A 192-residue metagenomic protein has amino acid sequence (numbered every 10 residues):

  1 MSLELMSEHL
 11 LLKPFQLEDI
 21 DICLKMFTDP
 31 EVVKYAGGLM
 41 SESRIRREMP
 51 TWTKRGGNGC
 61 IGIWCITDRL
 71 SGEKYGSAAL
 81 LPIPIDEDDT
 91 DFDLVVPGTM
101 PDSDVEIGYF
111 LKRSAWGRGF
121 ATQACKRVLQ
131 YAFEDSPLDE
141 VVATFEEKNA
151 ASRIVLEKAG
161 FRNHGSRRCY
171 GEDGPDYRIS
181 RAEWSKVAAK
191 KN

Functional and structural regions predicted by a protein language model:
M1-Y35, I63-N192: Acyl-donor (CoA/ACP) binding surface of acyl/acetyltransferases
E31-T51, I61-W64: Conserved GNAT-fold acetyl-CoA-binding loop/helix
P50-T53, A159-G160: Short, hinge-like loop/turn segments at secondary-structure boundaries
G56-G59: Soluble sensory domains of the PAS superfamily and closely related sensory modules
